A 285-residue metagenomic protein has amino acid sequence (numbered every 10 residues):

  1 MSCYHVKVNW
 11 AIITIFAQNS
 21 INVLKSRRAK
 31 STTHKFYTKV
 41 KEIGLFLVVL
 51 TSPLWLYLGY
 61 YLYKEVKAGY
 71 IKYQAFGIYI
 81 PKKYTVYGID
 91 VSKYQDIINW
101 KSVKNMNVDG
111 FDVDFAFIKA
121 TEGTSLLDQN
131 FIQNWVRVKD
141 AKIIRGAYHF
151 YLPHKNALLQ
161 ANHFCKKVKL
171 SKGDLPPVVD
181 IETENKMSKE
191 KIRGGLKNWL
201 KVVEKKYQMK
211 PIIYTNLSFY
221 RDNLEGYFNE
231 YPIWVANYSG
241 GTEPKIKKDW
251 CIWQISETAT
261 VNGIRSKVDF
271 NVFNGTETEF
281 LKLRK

Functional and structural regions predicted by a protein language model:
M1-K41: N-terminal Lys/Arg-rich, disordered targeting/topogenic segments
L24, S52-G59, F76-I80, L200: Transmembrane helix recognition focused on a "late"/terminal membrane span
K41-K64: Hydrophobic membrane-insertion alpha-helices, especially the h-region of bacterial N-terminal signal peptides
K67-A75, P81-N99, V108, D114 (+2 more regions): Substrate-binding cleft of extracellular glycoside hydrolase catalytic domains
A75-Q95, F228-K285: Functionally critical loop-and-helix segments that line ligand-binding/catalytic clefts of soluble enzyme domains
I97-W100, Y220-D222: Short, well-ordered alpha-helical microsegments
P176-D249: Catalytic domains of cell-wall/extracellular-matrix polysaccharide-remodeling enzymes, centered on de-N-acetylation
